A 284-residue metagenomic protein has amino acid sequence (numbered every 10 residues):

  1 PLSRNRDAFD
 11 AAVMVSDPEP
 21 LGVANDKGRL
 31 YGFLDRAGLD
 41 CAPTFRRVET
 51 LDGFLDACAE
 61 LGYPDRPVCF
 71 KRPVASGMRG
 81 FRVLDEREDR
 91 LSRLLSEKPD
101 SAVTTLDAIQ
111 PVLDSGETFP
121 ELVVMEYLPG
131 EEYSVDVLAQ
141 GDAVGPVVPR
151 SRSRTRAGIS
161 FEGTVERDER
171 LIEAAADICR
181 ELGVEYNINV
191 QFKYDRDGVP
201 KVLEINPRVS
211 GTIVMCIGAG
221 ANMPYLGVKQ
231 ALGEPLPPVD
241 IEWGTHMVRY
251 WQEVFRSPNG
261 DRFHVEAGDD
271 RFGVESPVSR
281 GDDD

Functional and structural regions predicted by a protein language model:
P1-E49, G53-D56: Conserved N-proximal alpha/beta basic substrate-recognition cap immediately N-terminal to, or forming the N-lobe
V13-D17, K71, N206: Short beta-strands and strand-loop turn motifs
K27-F33, C58-Y63, L84-R87, Q140-D142: Short, surface-exposed amphipathic charged segments that create phosphate/polyanion-binding patches used for binding
L34, L61-D85, L113-G130, V147-R150: ATP-grasp fold ATP-binding core
D40-P43, D65, F119, E185-N189: Short secondary-structure junction motifs
A42-R47, P67-T105, S134, R152-T164: Glycine-rich phosphate-binding loop of ATP-grasp-fold ATP-dependent ligases
L95-L182, K193-K201: Phosphate-binding site of ATP-dependent enzymes
S153-A157, T164-D284: ATP-dependent carboxylate activation and anion-phosphoryl transfer catalytic cores that bind Mg-ATP to form
